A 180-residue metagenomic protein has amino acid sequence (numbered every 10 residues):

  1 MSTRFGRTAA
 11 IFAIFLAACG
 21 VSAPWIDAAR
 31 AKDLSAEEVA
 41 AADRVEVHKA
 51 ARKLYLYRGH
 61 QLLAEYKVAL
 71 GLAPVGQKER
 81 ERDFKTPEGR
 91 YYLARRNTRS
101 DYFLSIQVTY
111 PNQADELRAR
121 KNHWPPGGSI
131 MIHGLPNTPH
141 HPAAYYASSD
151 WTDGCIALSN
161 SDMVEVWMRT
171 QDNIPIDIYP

Functional and structural regions predicted by a protein language model:
S2-F12: Bacterial N-terminal signal peptides that target proteins for export
A10-G20: Bacterial N-terminal signal peptides
G20-A31: A general sequence property marking short-to-moderate contiguous segments in secreted/outer-membrane adhesion
R30-R44, K49-A50, L70-A94, Q113-R118 (+2 more regions): N-terminal post-signal-peptidase region of extra-cytosolic proteins
L34, A40, R95-P180: Exported/periplasmic cell-wall-interacting domains
R44, E65-K67, R90, S129 (+1 more regions): Well-ordered beta-strand positions in beta-sheet-rich domains
Q61-A73: Short Gly/aromatic-enriched secondary-structure transition segments
